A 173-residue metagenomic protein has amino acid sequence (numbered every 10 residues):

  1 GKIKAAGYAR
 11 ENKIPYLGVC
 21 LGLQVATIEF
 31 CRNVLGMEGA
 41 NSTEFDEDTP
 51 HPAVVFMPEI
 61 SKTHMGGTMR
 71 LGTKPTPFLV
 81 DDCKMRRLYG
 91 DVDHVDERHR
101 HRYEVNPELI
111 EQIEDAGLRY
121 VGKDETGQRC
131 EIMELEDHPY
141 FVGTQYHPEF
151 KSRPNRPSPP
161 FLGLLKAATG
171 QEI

Functional and structural regions predicted by a protein language model:
G1-P77, D82-K84, P159-T169: Cysteine-nucleophile active-site neighborhood
K13-I14, D93-V95: A short, structure-level motif marking secondary-structure boundaries and short turns
A40-N41, H94-D96: A short alpha-helix-loop-beta-strand transition element characteristic of N-terminal alpha/beta dinucleotide-binding
L71-K74, D96-R100: Active-site rim elements
K84-V92: Conserved beta-loop-beta connector loops within the AMP-binding
D91, R98-I173: Acyltransferase
